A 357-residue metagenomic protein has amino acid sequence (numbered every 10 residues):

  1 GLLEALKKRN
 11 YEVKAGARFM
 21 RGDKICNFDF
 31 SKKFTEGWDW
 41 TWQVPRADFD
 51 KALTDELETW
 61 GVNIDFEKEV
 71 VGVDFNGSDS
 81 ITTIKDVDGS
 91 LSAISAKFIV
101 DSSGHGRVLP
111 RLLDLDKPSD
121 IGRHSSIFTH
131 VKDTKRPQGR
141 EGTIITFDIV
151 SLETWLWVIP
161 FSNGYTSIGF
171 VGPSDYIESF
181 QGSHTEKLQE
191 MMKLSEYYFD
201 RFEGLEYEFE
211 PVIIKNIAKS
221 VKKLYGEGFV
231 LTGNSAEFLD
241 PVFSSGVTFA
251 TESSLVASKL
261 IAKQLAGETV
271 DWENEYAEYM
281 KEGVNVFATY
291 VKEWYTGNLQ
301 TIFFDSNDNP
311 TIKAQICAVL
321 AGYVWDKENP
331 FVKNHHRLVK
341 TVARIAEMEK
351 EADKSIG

Functional and structural regions predicted by a protein language model:
G1-G22: N-terminal FAD cofactor-binding segment of flavoenzymes
E4, A93, K97, V230 (+1 more regions): Hydrophobic "anchor" residues on beta-strands that sit immediately upstream of conserved functional sites
R9, Y176-L260, Q264-A277: FAD/FMN-dependent oxidoreductases across multiple families
V13-A15, G22-D23, D74-I81, Y225-E227: A short, glycine/Asx- and small/polar-enriched loop/turn that sits immediately N-terminal to a beta-strand
I25-V44, I81, V171-D175: Helix-loop-beta segment of a Rossmann-like dinucleotide-binding subdomain
F34-E56, I177-S183: Short beta-strand to alpha-helix junction loop
E56-F199: Predominantly flavin-linked oxidoreductase catalytic cores and closely associated redox partners
K259-G357: C-terminal helical "tail/cap" subdomain of flavin- and related membrane-associated enzymes
